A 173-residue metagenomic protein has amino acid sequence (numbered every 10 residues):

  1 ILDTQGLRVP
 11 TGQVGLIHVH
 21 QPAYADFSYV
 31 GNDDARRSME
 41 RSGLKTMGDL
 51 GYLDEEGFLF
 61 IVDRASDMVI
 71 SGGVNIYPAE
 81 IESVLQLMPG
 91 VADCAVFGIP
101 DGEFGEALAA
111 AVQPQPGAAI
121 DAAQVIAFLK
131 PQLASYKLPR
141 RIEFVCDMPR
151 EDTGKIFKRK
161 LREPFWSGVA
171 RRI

Functional and structural regions predicted by a protein language model:
I1, V96, E143-F144: Hydrophobic/anchoring residues in structured secondary elements
Q5-P10, L16-Q21, F27-S28, L50-K137 (+3 more regions): AMP-binding/adenylate-forming catalytic core of the ANL superfamily
R8, M39-G43: Short Gly/Pro-enriched turn/cap motifs at secondary-structure boundaries
A35-R36: Short secondary-structure edge/capping micro-motifs at helix/strand boundaries
E143-T153: Short proline/glycine- and acidic-rich turn/helix-capping motifs at secondary-structure junctions
E163-I173: Acidic/polar alpha-helix N-cap and adjacent early helical turns within long charge-rich amphipathic helices/linkers
